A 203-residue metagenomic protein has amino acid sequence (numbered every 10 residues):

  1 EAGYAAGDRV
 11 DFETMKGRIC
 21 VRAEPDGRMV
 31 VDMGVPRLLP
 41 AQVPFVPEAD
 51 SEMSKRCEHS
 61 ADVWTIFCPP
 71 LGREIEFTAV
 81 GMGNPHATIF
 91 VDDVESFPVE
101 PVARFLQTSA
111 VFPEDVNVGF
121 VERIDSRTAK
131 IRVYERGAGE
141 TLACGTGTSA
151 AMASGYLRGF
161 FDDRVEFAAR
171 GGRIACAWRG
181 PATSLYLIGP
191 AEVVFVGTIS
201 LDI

Functional and structural regions predicted by a protein language model:
E1-L142, M152-I203: Active-site proximal loop and beta-alpha junction motif in alpha/beta enzyme cores
T146-T148: Helical hairpin unit composed of two closely spaced alpha helices linked by a short loop
